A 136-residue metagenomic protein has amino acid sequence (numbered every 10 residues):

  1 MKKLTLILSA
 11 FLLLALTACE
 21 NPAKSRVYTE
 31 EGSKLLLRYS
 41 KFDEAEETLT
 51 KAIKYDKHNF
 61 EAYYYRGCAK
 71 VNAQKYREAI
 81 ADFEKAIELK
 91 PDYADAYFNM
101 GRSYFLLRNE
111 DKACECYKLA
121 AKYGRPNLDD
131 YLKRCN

Functional and structural regions predicted by a protein language model:
K24-R26, F60-E61, A94-D95, N127-D129: Helix-start (N-cap) detector for alpha-helical repeat units in TPR-like alpha-solenoids, especially tetratricopeptide
L36-L37, Y64, V71, F105: Position-specific recognition of the canonical hydrophobic site in helix A of tetratricopeptide repeat
T50-K54, E84-E88, L119-K122: Conserved structural position within tetratricopeptide repeats
Y65, N99, Y131-R134: Canonical tetratricopeptide repeat
